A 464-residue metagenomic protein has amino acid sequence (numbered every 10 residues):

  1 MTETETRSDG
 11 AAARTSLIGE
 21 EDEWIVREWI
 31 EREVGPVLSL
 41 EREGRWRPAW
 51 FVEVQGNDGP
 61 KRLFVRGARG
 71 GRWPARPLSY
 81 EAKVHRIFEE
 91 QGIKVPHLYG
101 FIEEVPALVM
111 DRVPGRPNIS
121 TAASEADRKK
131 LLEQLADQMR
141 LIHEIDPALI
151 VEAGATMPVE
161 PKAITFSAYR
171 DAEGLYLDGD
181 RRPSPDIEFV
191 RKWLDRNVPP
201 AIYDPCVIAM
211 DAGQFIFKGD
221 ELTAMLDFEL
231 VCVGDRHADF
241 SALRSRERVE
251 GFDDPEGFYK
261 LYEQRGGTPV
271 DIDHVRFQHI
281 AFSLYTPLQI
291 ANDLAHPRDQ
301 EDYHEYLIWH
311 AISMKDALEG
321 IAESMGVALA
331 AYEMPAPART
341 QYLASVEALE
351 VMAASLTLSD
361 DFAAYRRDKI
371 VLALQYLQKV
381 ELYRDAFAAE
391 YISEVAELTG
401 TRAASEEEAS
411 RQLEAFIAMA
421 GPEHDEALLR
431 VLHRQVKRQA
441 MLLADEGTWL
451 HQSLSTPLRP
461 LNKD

Functional and structural regions predicted by a protein language model:
M1-P106, V198-C206, I216-T223, M325-A336 (+2 more regions): Conserved NTP-binding catalytic cores of kinases and kinase-like/nucleotidyltransferase enzymes across multiple kinase
T2-T4, A13-R14, L175-Y176, L288-S345: ATP/Mg2+ or Mg2+-diphosphate-binding catalytic cores that bind nucleotide phosphates or diphosphates via glycine-rich
L17-E33, V37, I145-G213, G219: An alpha-helical support segment within catalytic cores of ATP-dependent transferases
S39-A163, G174-D186: ATP-binding pocket architecture of kinase catalytic cores
Q214-F240: Catalytic activation segment of kinase domains across protein kinase-like and atypical kinase folds
H237-V270, I280-D302, W309-S324: Active-site activation/catalytic loop segments of kinase-like enzymes and analogous catalytic loops in related
V249, H274, Q278, A336-T340 (+1 more regions): Short, solvent-exposed segments of well-ordered alpha helices
L343-D368, L372, L377-D464: C-terminal amphipathic alpha-helical interaction region
